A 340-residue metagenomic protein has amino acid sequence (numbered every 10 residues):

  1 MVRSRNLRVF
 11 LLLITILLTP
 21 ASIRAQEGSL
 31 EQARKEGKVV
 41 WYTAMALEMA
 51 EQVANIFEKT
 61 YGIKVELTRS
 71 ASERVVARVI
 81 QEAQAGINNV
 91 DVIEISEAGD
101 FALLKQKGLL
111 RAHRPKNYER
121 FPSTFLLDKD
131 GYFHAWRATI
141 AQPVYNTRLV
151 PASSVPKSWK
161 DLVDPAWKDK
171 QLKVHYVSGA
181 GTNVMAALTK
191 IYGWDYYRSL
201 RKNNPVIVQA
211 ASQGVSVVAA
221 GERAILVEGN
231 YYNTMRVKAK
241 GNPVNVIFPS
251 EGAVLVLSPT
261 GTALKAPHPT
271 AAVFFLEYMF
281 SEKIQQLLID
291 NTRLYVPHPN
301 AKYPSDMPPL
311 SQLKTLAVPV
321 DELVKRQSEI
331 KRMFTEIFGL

Functional and structural regions predicted by a protein language model:
V9-P20: Bacterial N-terminal signal peptides
A25-V40, E58-K59, D164-D169: Immediate post-signal peptide segment of exported/extracytoplasmic ligand-binding proteins
R34-E36, L294-L340: An extracytoplasmic/periplasmic, membrane-proximal ligand-sensing/linker region
V40-A54, E66-Q84, N88-E222: Extracytoplasmic ligand-binding site segments that recognize negatively charged/polar headgroups
G99-L103, A224-P243, T292: A ligand-binding cleft/hinge motif common to bilobed small-molecule-binding domains
A138-T139, R198-R201, I207-V208, K240-L264 (+2 more regions): Periplasmic-binding protein-like
V144-L149, A186, V256-H268, L287-L288: A bilobed periplasmic-binding-protein/Venus flytrap-type ligand-binding module shared by bacterial periplasmic
W167-V177, Y278-Y303: Periplasmic-binding protein-like
